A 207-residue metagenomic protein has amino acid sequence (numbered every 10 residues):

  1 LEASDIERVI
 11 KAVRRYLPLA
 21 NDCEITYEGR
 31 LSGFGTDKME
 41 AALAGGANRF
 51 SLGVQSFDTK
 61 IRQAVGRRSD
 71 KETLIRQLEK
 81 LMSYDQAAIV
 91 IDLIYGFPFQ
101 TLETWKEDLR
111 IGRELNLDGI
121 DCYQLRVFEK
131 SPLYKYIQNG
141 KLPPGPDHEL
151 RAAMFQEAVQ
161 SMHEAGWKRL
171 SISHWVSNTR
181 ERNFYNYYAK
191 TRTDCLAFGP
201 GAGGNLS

Functional and structural regions predicted by a protein language model:
L1-S207: C-terminal scaffold of the Radical SAM
